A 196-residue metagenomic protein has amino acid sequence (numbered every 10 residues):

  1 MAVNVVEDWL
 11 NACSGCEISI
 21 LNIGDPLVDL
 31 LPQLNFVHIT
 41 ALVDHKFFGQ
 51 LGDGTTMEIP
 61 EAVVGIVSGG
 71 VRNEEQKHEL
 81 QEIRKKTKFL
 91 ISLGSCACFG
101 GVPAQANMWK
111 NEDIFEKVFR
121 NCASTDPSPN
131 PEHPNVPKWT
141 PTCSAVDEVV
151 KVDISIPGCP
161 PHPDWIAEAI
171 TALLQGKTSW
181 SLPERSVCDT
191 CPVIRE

Functional and structural regions predicted by a protein language model:
M1-E196: Iron-sulfur-associated redox domains of electron-transfer enzymes in respiratory and anaerobic energy metabolism
